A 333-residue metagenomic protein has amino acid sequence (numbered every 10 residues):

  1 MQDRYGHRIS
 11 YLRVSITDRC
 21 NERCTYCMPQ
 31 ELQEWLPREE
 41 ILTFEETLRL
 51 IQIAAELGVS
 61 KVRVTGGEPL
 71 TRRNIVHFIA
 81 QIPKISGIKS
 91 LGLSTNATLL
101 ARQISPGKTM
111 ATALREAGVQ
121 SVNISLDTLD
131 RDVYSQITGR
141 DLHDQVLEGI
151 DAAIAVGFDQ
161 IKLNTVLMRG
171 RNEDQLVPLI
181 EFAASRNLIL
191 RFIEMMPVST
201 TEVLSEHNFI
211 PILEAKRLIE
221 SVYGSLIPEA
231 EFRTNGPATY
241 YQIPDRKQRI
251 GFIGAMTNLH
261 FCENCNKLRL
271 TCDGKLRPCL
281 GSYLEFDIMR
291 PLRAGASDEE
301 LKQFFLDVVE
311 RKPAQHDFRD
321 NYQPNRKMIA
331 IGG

Functional and structural regions predicted by a protein language model:
R4-F44: Canonical Radical SAM [4Fe-4S] cluster-binding loop centered on the CxxxCxxC motif and its immediate flanking residues
I16, V64, G274: Conserved, mostly hydrophobic/aromatic
L32-P37, A101-R102, D130-I137, S199-V203 (+1 more regions): A short acidic, helix-capping loop that chelates divalent metal ions and anchors anionic groups
I41-V64, T71-I193: Radical SAM/AdoMet-radical enzyme domain recognition
L176-I180, M196-S205: Class I S-adenosyl-L-methionine
S199-D317: Accessory C-terminal segments flanking Radical SAM cores
V309-G333: Short flanking/linker segments adjacent to small metal-binding domains or redox-active Cys/His motifs
